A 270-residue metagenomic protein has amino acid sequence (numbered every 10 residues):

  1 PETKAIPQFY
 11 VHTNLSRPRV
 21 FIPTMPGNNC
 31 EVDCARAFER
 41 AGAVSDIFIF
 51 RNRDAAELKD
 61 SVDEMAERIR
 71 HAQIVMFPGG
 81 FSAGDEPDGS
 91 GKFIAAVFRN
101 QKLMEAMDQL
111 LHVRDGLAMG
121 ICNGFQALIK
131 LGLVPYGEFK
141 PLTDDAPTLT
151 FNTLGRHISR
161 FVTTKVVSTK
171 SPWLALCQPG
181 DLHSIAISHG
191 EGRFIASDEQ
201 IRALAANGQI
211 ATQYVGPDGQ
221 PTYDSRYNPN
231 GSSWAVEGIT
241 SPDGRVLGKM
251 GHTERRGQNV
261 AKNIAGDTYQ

Functional and structural regions predicted by a protein language model:
P1-I121, F125-Y136, T150-I158, K165 (+4 more regions): N-terminal beta1-alpha1 cap of cysteine-dependent amidohydrolase-like domains
E31-R36, Q73-F77, P141-T143, A196-N207: Short low-complexity stretches enriched in small and charged residues
P135-D145: A short alpha->loop->secondary-structure connector
F161, V166-Q270: C-terminal and late-domain segments of enzyme folds
